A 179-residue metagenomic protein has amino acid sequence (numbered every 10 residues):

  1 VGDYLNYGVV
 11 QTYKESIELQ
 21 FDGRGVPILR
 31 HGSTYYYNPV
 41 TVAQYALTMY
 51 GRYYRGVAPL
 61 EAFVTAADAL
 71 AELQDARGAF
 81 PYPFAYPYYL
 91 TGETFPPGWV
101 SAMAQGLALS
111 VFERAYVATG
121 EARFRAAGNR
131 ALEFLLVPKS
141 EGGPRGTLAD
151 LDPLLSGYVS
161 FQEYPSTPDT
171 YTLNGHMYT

Functional and structural regions predicted by a protein language model:
V1-Y178: Glycan-recognition and catalytic cores of secretory/periplasmic carbohydrate-active enzymes
